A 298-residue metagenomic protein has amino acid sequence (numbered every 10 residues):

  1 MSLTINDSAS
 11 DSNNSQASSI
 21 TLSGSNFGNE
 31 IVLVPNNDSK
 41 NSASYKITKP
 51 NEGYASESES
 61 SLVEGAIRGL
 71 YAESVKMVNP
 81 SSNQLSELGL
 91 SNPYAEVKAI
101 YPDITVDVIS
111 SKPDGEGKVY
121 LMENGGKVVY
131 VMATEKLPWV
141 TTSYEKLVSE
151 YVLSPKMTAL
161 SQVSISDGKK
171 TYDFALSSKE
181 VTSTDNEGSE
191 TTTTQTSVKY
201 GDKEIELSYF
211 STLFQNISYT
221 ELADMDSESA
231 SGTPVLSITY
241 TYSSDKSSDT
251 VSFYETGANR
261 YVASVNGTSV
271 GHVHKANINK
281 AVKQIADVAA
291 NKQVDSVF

Functional and structural regions predicted by a protein language model:
M1-F298: A short-motif feature that recognizes glycine-rich, charge-decorated loops that bind or process nucleotide phosphates
